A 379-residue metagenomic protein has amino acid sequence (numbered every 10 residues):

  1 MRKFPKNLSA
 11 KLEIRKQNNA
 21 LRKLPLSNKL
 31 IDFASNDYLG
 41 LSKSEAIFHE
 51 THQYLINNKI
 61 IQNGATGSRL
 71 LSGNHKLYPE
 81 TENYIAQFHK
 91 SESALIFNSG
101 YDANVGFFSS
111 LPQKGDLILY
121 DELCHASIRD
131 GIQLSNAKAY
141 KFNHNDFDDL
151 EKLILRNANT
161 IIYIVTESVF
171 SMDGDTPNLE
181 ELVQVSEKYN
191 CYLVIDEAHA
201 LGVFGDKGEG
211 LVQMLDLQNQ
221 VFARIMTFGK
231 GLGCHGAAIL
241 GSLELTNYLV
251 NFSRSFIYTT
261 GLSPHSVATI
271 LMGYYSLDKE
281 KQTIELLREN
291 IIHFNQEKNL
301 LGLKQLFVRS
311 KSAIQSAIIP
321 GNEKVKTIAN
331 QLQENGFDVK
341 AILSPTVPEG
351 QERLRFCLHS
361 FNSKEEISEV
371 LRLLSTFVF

Functional and structural regions predicted by a protein language model:
R2-N63: N-terminal "arm"/small-domain region of PLP-dependent enzymes with the aminotransferase-like
L41, R288-I292, L301-N335, L358-S360: Conserved PLP-binding catalytic core of the aspartate aminotransferase-like
S44-H49, Q53, Q87, E334-N335 (+1 more regions): PLP-dependent enzyme catalytic core of the Aspartate aminotransferase-like
I56-S99: Conserved N-terminal alpha-helix of the aminotransferase class I/II PLP-enzyme fold
F107-A126: Conserved PLP-anchoring active-site segment centered on the Schiff-base-forming lysine
Y140, H144-I195: Active-site phosphate-binding strand-loop segment of PLP-dependent enzymes
K207, Q213-Y248: Active-site PLP attachment segment
G231-K298, Q305-F307: PLP-dependent aminotransferase class I/II
